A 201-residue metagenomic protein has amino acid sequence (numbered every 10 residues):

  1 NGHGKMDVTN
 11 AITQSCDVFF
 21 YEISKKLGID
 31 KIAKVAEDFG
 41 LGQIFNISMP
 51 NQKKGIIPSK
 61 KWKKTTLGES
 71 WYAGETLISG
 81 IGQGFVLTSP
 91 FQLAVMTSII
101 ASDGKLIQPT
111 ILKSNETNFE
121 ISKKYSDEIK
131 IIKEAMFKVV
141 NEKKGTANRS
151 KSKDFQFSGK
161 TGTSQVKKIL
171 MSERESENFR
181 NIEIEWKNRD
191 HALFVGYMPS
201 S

Functional and structural regions predicted by a protein language model:
N1-S201: Beta-lactam-recognizing serine transpeptidase/beta-lactamase-like catalytic domain environment
